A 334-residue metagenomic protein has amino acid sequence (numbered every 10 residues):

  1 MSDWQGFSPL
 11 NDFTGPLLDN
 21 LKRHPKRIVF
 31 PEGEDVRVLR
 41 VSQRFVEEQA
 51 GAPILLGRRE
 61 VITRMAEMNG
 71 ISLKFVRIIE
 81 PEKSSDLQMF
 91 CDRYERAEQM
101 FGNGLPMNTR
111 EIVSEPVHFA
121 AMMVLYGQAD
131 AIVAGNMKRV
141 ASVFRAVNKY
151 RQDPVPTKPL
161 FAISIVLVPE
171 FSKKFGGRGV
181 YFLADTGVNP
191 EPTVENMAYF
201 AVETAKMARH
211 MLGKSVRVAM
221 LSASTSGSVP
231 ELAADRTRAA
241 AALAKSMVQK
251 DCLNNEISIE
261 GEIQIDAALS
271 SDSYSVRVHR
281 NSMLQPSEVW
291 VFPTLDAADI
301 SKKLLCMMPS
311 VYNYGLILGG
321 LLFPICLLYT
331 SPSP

Functional and structural regions predicted by a protein language model:
M1-G6, L183-G187: Helix-enriched interaction subdomains in cytosolic or periplasmic regions, typified by TIR/SEFIR signaling/NADase cores
S2-V140, F144-A146, F200-L221, T225 (+1 more regions): Contiguous, glycine/small-aliphatic-enriched amphipathic segments in soluble metabolic enzymes
V143-E170, V311-I325: Short, acidic/small-residue loops that bind anionic groups at enzyme active sites
V168-T193: A structural-propensity feature for long, helix-poor, extended segments
G179-L183, V216-A223, I317-L322: Short acidic (Asp/Glu) and glycine-rich catalytic loops that position anionic groups and cofactors
T186-N189, L321-L328: Short beta-alpha connecting loops at secondary-structure transitions that line or flank enzyme active sites
V289, L295-P309: A C-terminal functional module that forms or caps the active site or interfaces directly with catalytic machinery
Y329-P334: Conserved small/polar residues in nucleotide/adenosyl-binding loops
